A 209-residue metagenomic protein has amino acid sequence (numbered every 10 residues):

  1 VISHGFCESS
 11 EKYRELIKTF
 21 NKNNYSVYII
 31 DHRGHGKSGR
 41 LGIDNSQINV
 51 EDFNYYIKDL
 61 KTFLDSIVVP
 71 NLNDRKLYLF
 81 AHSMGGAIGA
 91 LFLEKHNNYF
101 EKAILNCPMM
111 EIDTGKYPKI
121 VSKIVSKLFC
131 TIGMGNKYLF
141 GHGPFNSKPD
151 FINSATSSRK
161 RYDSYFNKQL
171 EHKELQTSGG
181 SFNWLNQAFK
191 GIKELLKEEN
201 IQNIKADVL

Functional and structural regions predicted by a protein language model:
G5-E8, M84: Active-site glycine-rich loops that stabilize anionic/oxyanionic intermediates across multiple enzyme folds
S10-K12, I17-I43: Conserved alpha/beta-hydrolase
I48-V69: Alpha/beta-hydrolase active-site loop
N71-S83: Alpha/beta-hydrolase fold nucleophile elbow
I88-Q176: Alpha/beta-hydrolase-fold enzymes
T177-L209: Conserved serine/cysteine hydrolase catalytic core
